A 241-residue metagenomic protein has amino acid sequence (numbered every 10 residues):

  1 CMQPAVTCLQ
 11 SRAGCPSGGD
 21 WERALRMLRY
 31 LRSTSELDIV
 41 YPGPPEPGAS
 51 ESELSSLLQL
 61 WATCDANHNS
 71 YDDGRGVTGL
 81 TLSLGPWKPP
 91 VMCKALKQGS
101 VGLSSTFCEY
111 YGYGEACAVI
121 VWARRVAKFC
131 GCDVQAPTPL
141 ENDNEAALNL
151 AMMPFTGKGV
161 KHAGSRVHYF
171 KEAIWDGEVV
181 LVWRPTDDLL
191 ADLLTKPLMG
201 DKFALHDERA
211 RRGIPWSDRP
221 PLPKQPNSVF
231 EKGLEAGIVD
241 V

Functional and structural regions predicted by a protein language model:
C1-I39, G43, P185, T195: C-terminal reverse transcriptase regions that engage the nucleic-acid substrate
Q3, G79-L82, A191-T195: Short, conserved catalytic/metal-binding micro-motifs enriched in Asp/Glu and His
S11-R12, Q59, G99-V241: RNase H-like nuclease module associated with reverse transcription
A13-G14, P47-G48, N69-Y71, P90-V91 (+2 more regions): Flexible loop/turn segments at secondary-structure boundaries
R29-A66, V134: Structured nucleic-acid-interacting core domains from mobile-element enzymes and related host factors, especially RNase
S33-L37, N69, K88-C93, W122-F129: Conserved helix-loop functional segments at active or binding sites
P42, T63-D65, S83-G85, E141-D143 (+1 more regions): Generic beta-strand/beta-sheet core signal
L54, Q59-C108: RNase H-like nuclease fold core
